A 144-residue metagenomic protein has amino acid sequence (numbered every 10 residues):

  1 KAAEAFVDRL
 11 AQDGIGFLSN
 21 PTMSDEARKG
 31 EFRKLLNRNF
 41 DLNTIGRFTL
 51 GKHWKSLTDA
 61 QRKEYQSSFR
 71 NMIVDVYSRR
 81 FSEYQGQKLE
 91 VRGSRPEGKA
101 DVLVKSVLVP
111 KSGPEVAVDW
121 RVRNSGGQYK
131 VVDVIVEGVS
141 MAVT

Functional and structural regions predicted by a protein language model:
A2-Y77: Early exported N-terminus immediately downstream of N-terminal targeting peptides
S19, S78-S82, V134: Charged/polar positions within long, soluble alpha-helices
K34, I45, P96-E97, S125: Intrinsically disordered, low-complexity linear regions
D41-G46, G51, K55, S82-Q85 (+2 more regions): Generic, ordered loop/turn and secondary-structure boundary motif
W54, N71-M72, P96-E97, P110 (+1 more regions): Solvent-exposed loop/turn segments at secondary-structure junctions within structured extracellular/periplasmic domains
D75-V116: Surface-exposed, charged secondary-structure patches
E115-V143: Short beta-strand edge/turn micro-motifs at domain boundaries
